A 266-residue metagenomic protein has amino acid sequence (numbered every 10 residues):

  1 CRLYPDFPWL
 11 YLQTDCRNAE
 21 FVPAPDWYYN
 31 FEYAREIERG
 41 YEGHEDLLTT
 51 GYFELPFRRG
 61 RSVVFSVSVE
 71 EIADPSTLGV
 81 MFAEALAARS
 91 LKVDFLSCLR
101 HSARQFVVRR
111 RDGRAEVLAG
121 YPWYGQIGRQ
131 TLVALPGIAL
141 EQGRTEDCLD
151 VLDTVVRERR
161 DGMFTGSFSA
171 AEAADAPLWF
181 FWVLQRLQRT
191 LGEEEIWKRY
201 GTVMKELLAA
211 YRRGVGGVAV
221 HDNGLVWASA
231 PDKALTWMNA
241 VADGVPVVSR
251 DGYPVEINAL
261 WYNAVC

Functional and structural regions predicted by a protein language model:
C1-C266: Acidic, mature catalytic/reactive cores of soluble proteins
